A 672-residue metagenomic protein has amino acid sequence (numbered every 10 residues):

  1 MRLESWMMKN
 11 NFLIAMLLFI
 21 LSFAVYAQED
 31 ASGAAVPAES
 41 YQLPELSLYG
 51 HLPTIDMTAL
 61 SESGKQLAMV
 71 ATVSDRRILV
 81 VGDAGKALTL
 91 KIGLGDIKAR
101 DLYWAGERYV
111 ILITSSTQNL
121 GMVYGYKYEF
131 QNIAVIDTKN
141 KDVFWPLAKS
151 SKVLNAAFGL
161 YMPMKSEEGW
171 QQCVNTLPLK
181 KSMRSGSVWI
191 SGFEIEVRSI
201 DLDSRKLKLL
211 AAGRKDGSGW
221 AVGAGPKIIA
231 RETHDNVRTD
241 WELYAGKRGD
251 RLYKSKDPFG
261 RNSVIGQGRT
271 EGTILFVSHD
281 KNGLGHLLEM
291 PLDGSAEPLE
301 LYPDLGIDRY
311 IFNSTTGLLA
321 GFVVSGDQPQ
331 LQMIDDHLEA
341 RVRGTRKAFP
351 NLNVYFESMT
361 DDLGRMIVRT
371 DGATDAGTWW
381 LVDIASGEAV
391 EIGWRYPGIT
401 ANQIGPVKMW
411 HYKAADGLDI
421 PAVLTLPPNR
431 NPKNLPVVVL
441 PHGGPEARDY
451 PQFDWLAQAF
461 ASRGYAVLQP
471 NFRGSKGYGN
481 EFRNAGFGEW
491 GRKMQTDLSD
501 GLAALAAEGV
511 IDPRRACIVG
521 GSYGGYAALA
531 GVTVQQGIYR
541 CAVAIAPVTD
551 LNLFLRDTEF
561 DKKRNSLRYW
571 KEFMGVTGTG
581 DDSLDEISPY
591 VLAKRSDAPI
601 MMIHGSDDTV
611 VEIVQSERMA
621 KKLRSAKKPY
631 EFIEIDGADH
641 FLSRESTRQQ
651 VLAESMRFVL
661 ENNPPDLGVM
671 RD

Functional and structural regions predicted by a protein language model:
L3-I14: Bacterial N-terminal signal peptides that target proteins for export
I14, Q28-M366, A373-D375, P664: Beta-propeller folds
I14-A24: Bacterial N-terminal signal peptides
L60, M69, W104, Y412 (+5 more regions): Conserved hydrophobic/aromatic "anchor" residues that stabilize well-ordered secondary structure elements
S218-A221, F322, L331-R430, W455-Q458 (+3 more regions): Non-catalytic accessory segments flanking enzyme active sites
R261, G283-G285, I307-R309, D327-P329 (+12 more regions): Flexible loop/turn segments at secondary-structure boundaries
G398-R514, G521-S522, R556, F560-K563: Cap/lid segment of the alpha/beta-hydrolase catalytic domain
F472-D672: Active-site-proximal cap/loop segments of hydrolase catalytic domains
